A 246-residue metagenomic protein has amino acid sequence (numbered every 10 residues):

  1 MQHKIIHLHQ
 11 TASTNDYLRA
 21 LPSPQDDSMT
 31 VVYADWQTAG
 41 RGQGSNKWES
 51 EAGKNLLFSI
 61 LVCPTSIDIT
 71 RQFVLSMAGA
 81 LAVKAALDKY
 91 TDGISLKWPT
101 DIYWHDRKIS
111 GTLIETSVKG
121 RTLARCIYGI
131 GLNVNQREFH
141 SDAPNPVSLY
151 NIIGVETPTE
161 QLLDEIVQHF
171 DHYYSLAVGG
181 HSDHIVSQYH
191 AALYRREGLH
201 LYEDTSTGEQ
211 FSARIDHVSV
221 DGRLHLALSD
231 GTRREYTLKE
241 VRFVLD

Functional and structural regions predicted by a protein language model:
M1-K89: N-terminal lobe of the biotin/lipoate ligase/transferase fold
K4-I5, I94-L96: Generic structural signal for residues in well-ordered beta-strands
D26-D27, G53, K97, T122 (+1 more regions): A generic fold-level signal
T65-T70, V74-I94, W104-D246: Long, positively charged amphipathic alpha-helical accessory segments at protein N-termini or as interdomain linkers
